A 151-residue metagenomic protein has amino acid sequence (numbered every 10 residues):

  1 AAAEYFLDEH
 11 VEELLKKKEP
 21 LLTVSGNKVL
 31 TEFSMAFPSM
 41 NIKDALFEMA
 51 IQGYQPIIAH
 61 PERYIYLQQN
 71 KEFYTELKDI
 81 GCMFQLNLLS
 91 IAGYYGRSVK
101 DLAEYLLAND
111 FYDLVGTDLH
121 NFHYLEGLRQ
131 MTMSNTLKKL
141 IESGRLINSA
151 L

Functional and structural regions predicted by a protein language model:
A1-F84: Extended substrate/RNA-proximal surfaces in nucleic-acid metabolism proteins
A45, F73-L77, L102-L106, M133-T136: A general structural detector for well-ordered alpha-helical segments in enzyme core domains, enriched
P61, L86-L89, T117-L119: Short secondary-structure boundary segments
G81-G93: His/Asp/Glu-enriched short active-site or ligand-binding loop at hydrolase and phosphoryl-transfer sites
L86, A103-V115: Conserved short secondary-structure transition element at the edge of the structured enzyme core that lines
G96-L102: Short loop-to-alpha-helix "cap/lid" segments that border enzyme active sites across diverse enzyme classes
Y112-G127: Short acidic/histidine-rich active-site segments
R129-L151: Mid-to-C-terminal alpha-helical segments outside catalytic/metal-binding sites
